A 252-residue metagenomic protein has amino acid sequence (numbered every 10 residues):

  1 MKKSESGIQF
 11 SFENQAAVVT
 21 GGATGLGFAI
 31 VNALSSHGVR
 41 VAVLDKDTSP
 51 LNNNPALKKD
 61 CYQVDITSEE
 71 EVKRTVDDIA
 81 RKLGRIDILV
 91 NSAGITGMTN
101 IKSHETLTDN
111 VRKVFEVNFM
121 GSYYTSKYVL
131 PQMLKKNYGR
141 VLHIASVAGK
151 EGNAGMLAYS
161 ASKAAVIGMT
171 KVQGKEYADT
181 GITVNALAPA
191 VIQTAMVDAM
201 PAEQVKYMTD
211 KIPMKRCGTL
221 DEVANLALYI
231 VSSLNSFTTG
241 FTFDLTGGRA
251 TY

Functional and structural regions predicted by a protein language model:
K2-I8, N100, E151, L228 (+1 more regions): Short C-terminal tail/terminal secondary-structure segment of NAD(P)H-dependent dehydrogenase/reductase domains
I8-V41: Canonical Rossmann dinucleotide-binding motif of NAD(H)/NADP(H)-dependent dehydrogenases/reductases, specifically
R74-R81, N100-E116, Y207: Active-site Tyr-X3-Lys motif and surrounding loop/helix of classical short-chain dehydrogenase/reductase
T96-R112, G155-A158, M196-A202: Conserved mid-core segment of classical short-chain dehydrogenase/reductases
E105-Y123, Y138, L142, V166 (+1 more regions): Catalytic Tyr-X3-Lys loop
S126, S162, T170: Active-site helix of classical SDR
P131, K175-D179, S236: Alpha-helical segment proximal to the catalytic Tyr-Lys
S146: Residue(s) in the substrate-gating loop at a strand-loop-helix junction that position the organic substrate next
